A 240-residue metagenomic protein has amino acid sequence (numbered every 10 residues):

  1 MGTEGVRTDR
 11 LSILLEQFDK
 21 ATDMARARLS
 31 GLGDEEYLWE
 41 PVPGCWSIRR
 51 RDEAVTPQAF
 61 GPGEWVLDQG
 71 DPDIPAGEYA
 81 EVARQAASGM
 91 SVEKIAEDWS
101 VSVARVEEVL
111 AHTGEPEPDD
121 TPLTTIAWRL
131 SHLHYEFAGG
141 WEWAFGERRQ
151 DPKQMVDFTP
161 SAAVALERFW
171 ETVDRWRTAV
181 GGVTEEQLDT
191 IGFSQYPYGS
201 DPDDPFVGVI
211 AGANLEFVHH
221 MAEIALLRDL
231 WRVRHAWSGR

Functional and structural regions predicted by a protein language model:
M1-E81, A111-M155, S194-R240: Short, contiguous alpha-helical
I74-M90, R105: Short, amphipathic alpha-helical "recognition" segments used to contact nucleic acids or chromatin
K94-D98: Short alpha-helical "recognition helix" segments of helix-turn-helix
A104-H112: Short, charge-rich amphipathic alpha-helical segments embedded in non-transmembrane helical bundles/solenoids
R105, W128, H132, R168-E171 (+1 more regions): Generic beta-strand or strand-like secondary-structure segments
D157-F193, P205-V218: Acidic/histidine-rich alpha-helical segments that form the ligand environment of transition-metal centers
